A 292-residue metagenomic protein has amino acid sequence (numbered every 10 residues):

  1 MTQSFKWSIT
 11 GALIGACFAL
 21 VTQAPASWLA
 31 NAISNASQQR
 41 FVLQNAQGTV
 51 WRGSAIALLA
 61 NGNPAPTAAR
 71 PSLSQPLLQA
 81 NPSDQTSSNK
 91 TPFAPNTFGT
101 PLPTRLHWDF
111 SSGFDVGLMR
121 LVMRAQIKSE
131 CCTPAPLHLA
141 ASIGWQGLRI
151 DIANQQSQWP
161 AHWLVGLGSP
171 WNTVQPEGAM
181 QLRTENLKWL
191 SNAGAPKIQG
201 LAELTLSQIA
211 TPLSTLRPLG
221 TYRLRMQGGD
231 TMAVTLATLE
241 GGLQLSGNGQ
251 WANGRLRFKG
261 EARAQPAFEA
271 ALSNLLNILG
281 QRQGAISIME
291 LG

Functional and structural regions predicted by a protein language model:
T2-G11, A30-A36, S214-G292: Extended terminal
K6-A24: Hydrophobic membrane-insertion alpha-helices, especially the h-region of bacterial N-terminal signal peptides
A26-N45: Alpha-helical transmembrane signal-anchor/signal-peptide segments
F41-T173: N-terminal beta-strand/beta-hairpin edge segment
N45, R105-H107, A179, R223-R225 (+1 more regions): Short, surface-exposed charged micro-motifs
A69-P76, T91-F93, T97-G99, L106-F110 (+3 more regions): Beta-propeller and related beta-repeat scaffolds in trafficking/envelope systems
V116-I127, I150-N154, A193-A202, A233-A237 (+1 more regions): Short, well-ordered strand-loop elements centered on a beta-strand within folded domains, enriched for acidic residues
Q126, P136-W189, R225-T235, R263-G292: Extended amphipathic, helix-rich lipid-handling scaffolds
